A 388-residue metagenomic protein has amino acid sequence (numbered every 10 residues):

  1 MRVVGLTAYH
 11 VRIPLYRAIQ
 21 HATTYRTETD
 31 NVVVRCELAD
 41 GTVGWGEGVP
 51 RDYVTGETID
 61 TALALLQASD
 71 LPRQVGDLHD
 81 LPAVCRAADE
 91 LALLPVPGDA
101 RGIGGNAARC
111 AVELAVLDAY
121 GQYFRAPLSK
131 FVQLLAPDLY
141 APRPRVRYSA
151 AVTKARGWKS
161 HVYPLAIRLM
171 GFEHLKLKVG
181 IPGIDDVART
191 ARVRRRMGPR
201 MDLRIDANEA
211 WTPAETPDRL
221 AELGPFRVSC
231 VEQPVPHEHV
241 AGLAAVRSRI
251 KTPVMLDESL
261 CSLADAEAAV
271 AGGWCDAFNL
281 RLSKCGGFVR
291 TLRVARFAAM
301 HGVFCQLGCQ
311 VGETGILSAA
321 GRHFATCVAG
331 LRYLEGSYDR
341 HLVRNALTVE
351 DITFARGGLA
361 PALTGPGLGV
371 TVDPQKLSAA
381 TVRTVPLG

Functional and structural regions predicted by a protein language model:
M1-G56, R340-A346: Structured beta-strand/loop patches that form or line metal/cofactor-binding pockets in enzymes
V3, V34, G41, V112 (+9 more regions): Conserved, mostly hydrophobic/aromatic
V4-L6, V11-I13, V294, V311-G388: Flexible C-terminal active-site loop/helix
E37-F124: Metal- or metallocofactor-binding catalytic centers and their adjacent structured scaffolds across diverse enzyme
A126, A150-H161, A166, G183 (+1 more regions): Active-site beta->alpha loop and helix N-cap motifs at the rims of alpha/beta catalytic domains
L128-K154, R189, R196-R200: N-terminal small/glycine-rich loop or linker at the start of catalytic domains across soluble metabolic enzymes
A166-G180: Catalytic domains of carbohydrate-active enzymes, especially glycoside hydrolases
L177-A320: Catalytic core of soluble alpha/beta enzymes
